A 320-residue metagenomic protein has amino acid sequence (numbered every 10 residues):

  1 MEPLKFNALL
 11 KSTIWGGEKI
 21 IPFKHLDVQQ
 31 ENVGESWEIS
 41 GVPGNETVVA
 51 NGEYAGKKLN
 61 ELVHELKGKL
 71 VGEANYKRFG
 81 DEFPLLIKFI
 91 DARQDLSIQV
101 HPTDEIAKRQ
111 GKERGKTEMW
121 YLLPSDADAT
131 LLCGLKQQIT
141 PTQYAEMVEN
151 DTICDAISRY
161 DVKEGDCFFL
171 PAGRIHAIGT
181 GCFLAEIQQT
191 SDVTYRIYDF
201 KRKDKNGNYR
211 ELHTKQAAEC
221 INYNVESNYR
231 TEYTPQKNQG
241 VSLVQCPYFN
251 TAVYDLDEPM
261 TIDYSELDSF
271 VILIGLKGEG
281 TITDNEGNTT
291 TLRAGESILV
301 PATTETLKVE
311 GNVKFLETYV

Functional and structural regions predicted by a protein language model:
M1-I139, D199-S227, T251: Transition-metal
G80-E82, I90-D95, D104, S125-D128 (+2 more regions): Ligand-binding loop in jelly-roll beta-barrel domains
I87-K88, L96, E118-Y121, R159-Y160 (+4 more regions): His/acidic/aromatic-lined binding-pocket segments of jelly-roll/cupin-type domains and related regulatory beta-sandwich
Q138-N150, D268-E279: Short, basic/aromatic beta-hairpin or loop at an interaction surface
M147-Y195: Loop-centered beta-sheet repeat module
I157-F169, D284-T304: Short acidic-glycine-tyrosine-enriched beta hairpin
Y195-D263, L267: C-terminal amphipathic alpha-helical segment
T261-I262, G278-T283, S297: Short beta-strand segments in beta-sandwich/barrel cores
